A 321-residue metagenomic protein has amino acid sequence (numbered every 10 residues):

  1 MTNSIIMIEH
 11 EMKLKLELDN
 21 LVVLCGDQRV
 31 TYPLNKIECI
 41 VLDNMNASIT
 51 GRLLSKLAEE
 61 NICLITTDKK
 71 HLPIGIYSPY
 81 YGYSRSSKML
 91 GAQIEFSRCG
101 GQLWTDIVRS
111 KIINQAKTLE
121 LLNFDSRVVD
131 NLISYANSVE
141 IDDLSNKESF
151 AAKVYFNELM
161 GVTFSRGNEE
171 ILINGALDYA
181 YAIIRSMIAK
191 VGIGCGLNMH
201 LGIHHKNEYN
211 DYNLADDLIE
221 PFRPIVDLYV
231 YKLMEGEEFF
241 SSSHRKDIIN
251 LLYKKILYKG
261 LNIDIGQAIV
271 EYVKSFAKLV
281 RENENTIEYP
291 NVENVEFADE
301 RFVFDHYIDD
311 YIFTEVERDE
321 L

Functional and structural regions predicted by a protein language model:
M1-R29: N-terminal, Lys/Arg-enriched amphipathic/low-complexity engagement segments that precede the first folded domain
T2-I5, E11-M12, E59, H71-L321: Active-site helix-to-loop segments that bind/position phosphate- or nucleotide-bearing substrates and donors across
E11-L14, D19, P33-M45: Structured surface patches comprising rigid loops and adjacent beta-strands/short helices at the edges of well-ordered
K13, R29-P33, L54-K56: Short secondary-structure boundary/capping segments within folded domains
E17-L24, C63, V139-E140, I173-N174: Short low-complexity stretches enriched in small and charged residues
T31-L34, R166-N168: A short alpha-helix capping/helix-coil boundary motif
K36-R85: Glycine/small-residue-rich interface belts in oligomeric ring/scaffold proteins and their assembly partners
